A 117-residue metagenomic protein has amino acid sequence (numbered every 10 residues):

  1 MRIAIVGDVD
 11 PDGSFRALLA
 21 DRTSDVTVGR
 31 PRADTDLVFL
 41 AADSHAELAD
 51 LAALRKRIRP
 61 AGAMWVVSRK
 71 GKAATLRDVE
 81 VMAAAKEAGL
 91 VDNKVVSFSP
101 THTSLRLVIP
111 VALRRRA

Functional and structural regions predicted by a protein language model:
M1-R22: Short, charged N-terminal beta->alpha structural module
F15, D50, R77-D78: Residues at alpha-helix caps and immediate loop-helix transition turns in enzyme cores, especially N- and C-cap
L18-T23, L54-K56, M82-A83: Short, solvent-exposed amphipathic alpha-helical segments in soluble enzyme and RNA/protein-processing domains
S24-T35: Short acidic low-complexity segments
V38-L48: Short, glycine-rich nucleotide/cofactor-binding loops
L48-A63: A short glycine-rich, Lys/Arg-flanked "PGG" loop and its adjoining helix->strand segment in the class I
G62-L105: C-terminal substrate-binding/active-site "lid" region of AdoMet-derived donor-dependent transferases
V111-A117: Flexible, glycine-/basic-rich loop-and-beta segments that form/coincide with the SAM-dependent methyltransferase
